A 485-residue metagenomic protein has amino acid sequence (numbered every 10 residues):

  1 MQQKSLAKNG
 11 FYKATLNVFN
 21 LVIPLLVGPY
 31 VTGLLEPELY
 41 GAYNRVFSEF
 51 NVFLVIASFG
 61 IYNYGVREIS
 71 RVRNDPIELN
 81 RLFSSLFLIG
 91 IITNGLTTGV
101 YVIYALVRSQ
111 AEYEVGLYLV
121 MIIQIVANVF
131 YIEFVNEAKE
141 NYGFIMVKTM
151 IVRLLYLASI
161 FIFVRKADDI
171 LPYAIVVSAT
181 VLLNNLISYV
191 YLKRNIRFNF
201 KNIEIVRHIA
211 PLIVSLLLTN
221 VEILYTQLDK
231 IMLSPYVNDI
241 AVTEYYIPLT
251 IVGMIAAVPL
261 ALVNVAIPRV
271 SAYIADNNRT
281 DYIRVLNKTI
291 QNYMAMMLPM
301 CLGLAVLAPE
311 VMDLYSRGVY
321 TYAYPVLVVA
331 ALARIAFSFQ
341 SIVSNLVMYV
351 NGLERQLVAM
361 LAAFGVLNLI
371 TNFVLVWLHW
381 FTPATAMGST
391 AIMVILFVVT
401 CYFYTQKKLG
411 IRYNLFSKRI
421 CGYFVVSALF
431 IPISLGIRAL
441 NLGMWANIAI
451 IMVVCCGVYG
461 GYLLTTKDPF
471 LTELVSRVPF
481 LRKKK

Functional and structural regions predicted by a protein language model:
M1-Q2, L6, G143-M146, I170-V177 (+6 more regions): Interhelical loop/hinge segments that connect adjacent transmembrane helices in multipass membrane
K4-Y62, T98, L157, I213-Y236 (+1 more regions): Signature of the first transmembrane helix
G28-F53, I170, R207-S215, L233-G253 (+3 more regions): Interfacial/gating helices of multi-pass transporter permease domains
P29, S58-N74, P248, V252-I290 (+2 more regions): Helix-loop junctions and terminal segments of transmembrane helices in multi-pass membrane transport/translocation
T32-L39, A111-V115, K139-N185, E354-R355 (+3 more regions): Membrane-interface helix-loop junctions in multi-pass transport and translocation proteins
L88-V221, Q227, L435-G436: Hydrophobic transmembrane helix module of multi-pass membrane transport proteins
V126-V147, L332-A362: Membrane-interface junctions at transmembrane-helix termini in multi-pass inner-membrane proteins
N238, I411-R412, S417-I420, F424 (+1 more regions): Membrane-proximal transmembrane or re-entrant/amphipathic helices at the cytosolic face
